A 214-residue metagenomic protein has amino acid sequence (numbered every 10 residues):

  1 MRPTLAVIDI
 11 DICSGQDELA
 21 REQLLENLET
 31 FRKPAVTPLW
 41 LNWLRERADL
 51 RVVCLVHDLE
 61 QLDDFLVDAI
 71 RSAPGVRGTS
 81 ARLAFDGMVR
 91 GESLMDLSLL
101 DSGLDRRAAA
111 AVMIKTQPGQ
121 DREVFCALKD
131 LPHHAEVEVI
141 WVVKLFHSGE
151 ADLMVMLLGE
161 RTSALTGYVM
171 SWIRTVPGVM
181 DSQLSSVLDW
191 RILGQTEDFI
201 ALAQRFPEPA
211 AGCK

Functional and structural regions predicted by a protein language model:
M1-K214: A compositional/biophysical signature of low hydrophobicity enriched in polar/charged and small residues
